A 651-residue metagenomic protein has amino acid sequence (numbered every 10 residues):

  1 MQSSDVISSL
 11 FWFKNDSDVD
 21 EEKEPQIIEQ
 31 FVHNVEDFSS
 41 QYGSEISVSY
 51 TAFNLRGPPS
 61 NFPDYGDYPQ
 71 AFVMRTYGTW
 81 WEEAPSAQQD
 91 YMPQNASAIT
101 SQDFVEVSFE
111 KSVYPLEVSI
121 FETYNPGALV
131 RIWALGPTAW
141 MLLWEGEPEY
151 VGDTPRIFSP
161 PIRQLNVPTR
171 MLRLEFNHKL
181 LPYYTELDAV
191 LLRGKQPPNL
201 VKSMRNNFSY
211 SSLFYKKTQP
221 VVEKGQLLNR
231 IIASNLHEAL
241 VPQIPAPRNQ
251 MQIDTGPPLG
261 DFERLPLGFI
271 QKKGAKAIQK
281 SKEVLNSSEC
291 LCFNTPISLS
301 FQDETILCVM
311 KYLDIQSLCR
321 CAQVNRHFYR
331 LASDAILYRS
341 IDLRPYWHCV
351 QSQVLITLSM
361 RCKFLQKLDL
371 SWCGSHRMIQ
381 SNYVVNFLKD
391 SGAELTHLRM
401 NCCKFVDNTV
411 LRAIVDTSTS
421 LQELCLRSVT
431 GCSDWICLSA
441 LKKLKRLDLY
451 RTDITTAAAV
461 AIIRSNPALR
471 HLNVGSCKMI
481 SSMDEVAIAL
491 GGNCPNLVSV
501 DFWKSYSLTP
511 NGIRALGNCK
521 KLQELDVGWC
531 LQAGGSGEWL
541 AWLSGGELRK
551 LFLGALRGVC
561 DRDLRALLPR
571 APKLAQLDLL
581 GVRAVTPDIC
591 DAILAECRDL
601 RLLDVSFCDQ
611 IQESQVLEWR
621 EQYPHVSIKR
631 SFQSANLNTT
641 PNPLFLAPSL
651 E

Functional and structural regions predicted by a protein language model:
Q2-F104, T123-D261, G268: Trp- and acidic/polar-enriched beta-sheet ligand-binding modules for extracellular glycan and matrix recognition
I7, F11, I231-T396, N408-R412 (+4 more regions): N-terminal adaptor-interaction module of cullin-RING ubiquitin ligase components
Q102, E110-E117, T169: Extended extracellular/luminal ectodomain segments enriched in beta-structured repeat modules
P168, S333-L337, M360-K367, K389-H397 (+10 more regions): Leucine-rich repeat
V324, W347-Q353, G374-N382, K404-T409 (+9 more regions): Short, solvent-exposed loop/turn at the beta-strand->alpha-helix junction within individual leucine-rich repeat
R344, S371, N401, R427 (+7 more regions): Per-repeat beta-strand-to-loop junction in leucine-rich repeat
S418-T509, I513-C519: Solenoidal tandem-repeat scaffolds enriched in leucines and small polar residues
Q576, V582-E651: C-terminal interaction modules of eukaryotic adaptor/scaffold proteins
